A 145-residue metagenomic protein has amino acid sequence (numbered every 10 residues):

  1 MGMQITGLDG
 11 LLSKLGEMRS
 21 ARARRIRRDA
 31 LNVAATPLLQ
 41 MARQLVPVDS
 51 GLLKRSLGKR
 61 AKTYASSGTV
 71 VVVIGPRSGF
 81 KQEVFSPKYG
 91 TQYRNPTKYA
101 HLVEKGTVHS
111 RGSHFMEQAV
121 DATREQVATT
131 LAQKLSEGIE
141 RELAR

Functional and structural regions predicted by a protein language model:
M1-V73, T97-R145: Short, Lys/Arg-rich flexible segments
T63-G90: Long, charge-enriched, surface-exposed interaction segments in small proteins/subunits
Y89-T97: Arg/Lys-rich, low-complexity, intrinsically disordered N-terminal tails that contact nucleic acids
